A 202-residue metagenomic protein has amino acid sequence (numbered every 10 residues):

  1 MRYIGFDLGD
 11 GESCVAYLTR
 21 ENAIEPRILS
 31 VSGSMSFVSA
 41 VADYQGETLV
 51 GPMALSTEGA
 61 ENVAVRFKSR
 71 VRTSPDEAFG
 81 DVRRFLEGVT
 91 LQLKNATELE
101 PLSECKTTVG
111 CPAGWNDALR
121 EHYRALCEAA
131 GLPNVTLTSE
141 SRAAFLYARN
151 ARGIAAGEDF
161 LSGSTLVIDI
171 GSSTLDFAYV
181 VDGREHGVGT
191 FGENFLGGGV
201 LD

Functional and structural regions predicted by a protein language model:
M1-P26, R152-V188: Gly/Thr-rich phosphate-binding beta-strand-loop-beta motif of the actin/hexokinase/Hsp70
L8-E12, S139-A144, S173-T174, G197-D202: Conserved A3 ("GATE") glycine/threonine-rich loop of ANL adenylate-forming enzymes
C14-A16, F37, V50-P52, A118-L119 (+2 more regions): Short helix/loop capping segments that flank catalytic or ligand/cofactor-binding pockets
E21-A130: Phosphate-binding loop and its immediate beta->loop->alpha context in nucleotide/phosphate-handling enzymes
S36-V38, E100, Y179-D202: Phosphate-binding glycine-rich/basic clefts of nucleotide- and phosphate-handling proteins, predominantly
V109-P112, T138, I168, A178-V180: Generic beta-strand/beta-sheet core signal
Y123-G153, G157-S164: Hydrophobic, small-residue-rich alpha-helical packing segments that form membrane-like cores
